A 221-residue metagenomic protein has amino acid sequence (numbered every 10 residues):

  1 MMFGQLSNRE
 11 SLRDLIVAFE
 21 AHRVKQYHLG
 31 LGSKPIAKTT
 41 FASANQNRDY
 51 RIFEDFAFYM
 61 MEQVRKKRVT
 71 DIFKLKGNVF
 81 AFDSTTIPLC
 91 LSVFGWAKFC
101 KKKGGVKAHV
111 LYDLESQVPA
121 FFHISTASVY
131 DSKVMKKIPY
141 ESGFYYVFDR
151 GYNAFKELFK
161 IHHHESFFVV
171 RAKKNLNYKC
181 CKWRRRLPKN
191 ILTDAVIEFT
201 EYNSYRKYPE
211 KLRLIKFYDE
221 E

Functional and structural regions predicted by a protein language model:
M1-D14, A18, R48, D55 (+4 more regions): Single, function-defining residue in the core of a domain
I16, E20, G30-L31: The alpha-helix within a helix-turn-helix
H28-Y50: Major-groove recognition helix of helix-turn-helix-like DNA-binding domains
A97: A glycine- and small-aliphatic-rich helix-loop capping segment at beta-alpha/alpha-beta transitions that lines
